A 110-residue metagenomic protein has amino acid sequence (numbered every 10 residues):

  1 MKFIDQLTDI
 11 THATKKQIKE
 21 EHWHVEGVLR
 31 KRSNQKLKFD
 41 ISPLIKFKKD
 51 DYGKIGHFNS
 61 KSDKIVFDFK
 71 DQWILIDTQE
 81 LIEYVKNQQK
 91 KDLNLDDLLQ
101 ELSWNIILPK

Functional and structural regions predicted by a protein language model:
M1-K110: Nucleic-acid endonuclease domains
